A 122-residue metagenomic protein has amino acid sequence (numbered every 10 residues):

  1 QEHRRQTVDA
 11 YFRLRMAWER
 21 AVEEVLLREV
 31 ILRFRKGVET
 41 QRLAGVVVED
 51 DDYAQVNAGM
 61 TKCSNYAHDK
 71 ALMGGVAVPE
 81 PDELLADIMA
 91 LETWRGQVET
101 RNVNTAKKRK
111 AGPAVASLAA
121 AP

Functional and structural regions predicted by a protein language model:
Q1-R5, D9-P122: Long, charged low-complexity segments
